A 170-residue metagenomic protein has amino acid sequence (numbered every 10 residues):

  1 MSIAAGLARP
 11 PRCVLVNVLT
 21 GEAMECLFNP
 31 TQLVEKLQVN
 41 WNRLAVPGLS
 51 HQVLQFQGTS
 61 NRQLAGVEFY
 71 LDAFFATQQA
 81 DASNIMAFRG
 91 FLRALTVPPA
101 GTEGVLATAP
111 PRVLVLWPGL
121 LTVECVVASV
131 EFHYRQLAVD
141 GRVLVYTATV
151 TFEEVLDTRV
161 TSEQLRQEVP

Functional and structural regions predicted by a protein language model:
M1-P170: Acidic, Ser/Thr- and Gly-enriched intrinsically disordered low-complexity segments
